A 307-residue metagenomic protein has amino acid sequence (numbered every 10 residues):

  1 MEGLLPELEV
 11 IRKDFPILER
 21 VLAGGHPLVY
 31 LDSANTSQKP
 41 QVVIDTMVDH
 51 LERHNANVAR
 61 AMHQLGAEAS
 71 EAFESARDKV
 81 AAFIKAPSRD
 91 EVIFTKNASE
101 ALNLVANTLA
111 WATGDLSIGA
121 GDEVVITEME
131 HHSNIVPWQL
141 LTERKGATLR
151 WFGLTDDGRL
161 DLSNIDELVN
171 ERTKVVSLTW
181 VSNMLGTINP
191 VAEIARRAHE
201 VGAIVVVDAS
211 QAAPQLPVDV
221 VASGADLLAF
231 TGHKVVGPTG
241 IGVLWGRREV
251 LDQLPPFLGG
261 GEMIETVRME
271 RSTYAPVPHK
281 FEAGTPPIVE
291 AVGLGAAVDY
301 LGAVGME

Functional and structural regions predicted by a protein language model:
M1-E307: Pyridoxal 5′-phosphate
